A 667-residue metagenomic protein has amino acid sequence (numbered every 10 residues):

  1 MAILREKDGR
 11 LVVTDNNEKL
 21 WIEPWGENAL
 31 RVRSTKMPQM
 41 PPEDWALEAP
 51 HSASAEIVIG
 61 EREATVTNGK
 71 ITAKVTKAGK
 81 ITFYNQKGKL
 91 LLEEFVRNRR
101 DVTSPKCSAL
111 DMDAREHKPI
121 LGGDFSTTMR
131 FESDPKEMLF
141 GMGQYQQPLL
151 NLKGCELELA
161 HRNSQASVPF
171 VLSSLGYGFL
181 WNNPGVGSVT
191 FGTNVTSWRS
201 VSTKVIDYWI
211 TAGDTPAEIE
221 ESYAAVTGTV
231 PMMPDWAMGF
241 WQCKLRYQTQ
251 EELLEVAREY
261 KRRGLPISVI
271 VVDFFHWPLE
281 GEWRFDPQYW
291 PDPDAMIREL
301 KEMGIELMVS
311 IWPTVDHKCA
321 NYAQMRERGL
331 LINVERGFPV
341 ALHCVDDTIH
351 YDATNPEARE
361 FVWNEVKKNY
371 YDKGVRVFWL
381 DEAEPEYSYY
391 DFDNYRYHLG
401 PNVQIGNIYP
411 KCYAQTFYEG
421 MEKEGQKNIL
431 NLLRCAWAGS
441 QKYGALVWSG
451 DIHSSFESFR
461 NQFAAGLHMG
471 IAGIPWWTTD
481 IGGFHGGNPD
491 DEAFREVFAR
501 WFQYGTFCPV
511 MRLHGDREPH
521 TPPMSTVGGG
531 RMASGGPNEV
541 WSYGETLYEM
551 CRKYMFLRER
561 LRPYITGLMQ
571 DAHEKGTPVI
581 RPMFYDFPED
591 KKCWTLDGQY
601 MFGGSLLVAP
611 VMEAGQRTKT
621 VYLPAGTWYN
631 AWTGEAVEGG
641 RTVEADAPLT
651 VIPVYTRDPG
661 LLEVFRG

Functional and structural regions predicted by a protein language model:
M1-L4, D8, E23-A64, T103: A low-complexity, Ser/Thr/Gly/Pro-enriched, surface-exposed linker/loop concept that marks segments flanking
T14-D15, E56-P234, K244-L245, Q250 (+4 more regions): Catalytic and substrate-binding clefts that recognize carbohydrates or anionic sugar/phosphate headgroups
I22, K70, F170, Y260 (+8 more regions): Conserved, mostly hydrophobic/aromatic
V230-M233, K261-V269, P291-M308, N333 (+10 more regions): Secondary-structure transition/capping motifs at alpha-helix termini and the adjoining loop/turn into the next element
P231-Y395, Q441: Aromatic-lined carbohydrate-binding/catalytic grooves of carbohydrate-active enzymes
M238-K244, V272, I305-K318, F378-L380 (+2 more regions): Aromatic-lined carbohydrate-recognition surfaces of secreted/lumenal glycan-active proteins
Y418-G420, Q426-I429, A436-W448, M469-T479 (+1 more regions): Catalytic core of carbohydrate-active enzymes
A445-F463: Extracellular glycoside hydrolase catalytic/binding regions
